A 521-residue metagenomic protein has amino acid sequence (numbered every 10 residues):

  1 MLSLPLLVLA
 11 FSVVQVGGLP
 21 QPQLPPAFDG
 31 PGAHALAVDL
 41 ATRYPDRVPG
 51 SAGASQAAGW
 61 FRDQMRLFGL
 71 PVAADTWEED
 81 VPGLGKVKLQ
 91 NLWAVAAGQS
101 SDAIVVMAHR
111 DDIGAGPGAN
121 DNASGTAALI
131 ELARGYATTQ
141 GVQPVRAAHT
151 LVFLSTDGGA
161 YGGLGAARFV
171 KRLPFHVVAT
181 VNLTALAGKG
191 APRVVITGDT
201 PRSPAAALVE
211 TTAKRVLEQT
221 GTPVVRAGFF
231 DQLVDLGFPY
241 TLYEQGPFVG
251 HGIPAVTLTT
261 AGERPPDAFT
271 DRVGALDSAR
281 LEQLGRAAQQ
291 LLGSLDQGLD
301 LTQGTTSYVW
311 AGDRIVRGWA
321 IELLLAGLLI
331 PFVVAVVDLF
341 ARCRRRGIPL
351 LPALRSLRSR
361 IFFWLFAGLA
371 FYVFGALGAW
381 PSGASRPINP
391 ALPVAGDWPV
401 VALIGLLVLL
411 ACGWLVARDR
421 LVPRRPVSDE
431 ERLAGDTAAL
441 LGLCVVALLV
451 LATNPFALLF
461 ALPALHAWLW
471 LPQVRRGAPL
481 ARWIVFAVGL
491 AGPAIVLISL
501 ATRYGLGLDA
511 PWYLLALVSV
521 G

Functional and structural regions predicted by a protein language model:
M1-S12: Hydrophobic membrane-insertion alpha-helices, especially the h-region of bacterial N-terminal signal peptides
L6, I321-G521: Alpha-helical transmembrane segments of integral membrane proteins
G18-Y308: Soluble extramembrane regions of membrane proteins in the secretory/endomembrane system
S278-L281, R286, Q290-L350, F366: Charged, amphipathic alpha-helical linkers/stalks
